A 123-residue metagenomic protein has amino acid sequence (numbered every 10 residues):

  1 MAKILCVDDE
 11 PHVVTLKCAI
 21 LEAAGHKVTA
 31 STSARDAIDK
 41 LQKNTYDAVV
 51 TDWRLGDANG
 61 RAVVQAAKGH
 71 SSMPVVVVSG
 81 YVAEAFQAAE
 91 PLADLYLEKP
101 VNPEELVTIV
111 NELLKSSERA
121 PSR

Functional and structural regions predicted by a protein language model:
V14, G56: The feature encodes the CheY-like receiver
T15-A23: Charged docking surfaces used in two-component/phosphorelay signaling
G25-T32, K40: Short hydrophobic/Thr-rich beta-strand motif most characteristic of the beta2 strand and flanking loop of CheY-like
T32-S33, N59-A62: Acidic catalytic/metal-coordinating carboxylates
D52: Active-site residues of response regulator receiver
R61-M73: Short amphipathic alpha-helix used as the core "switch/output" element in two-component signaling
V78-S79: Hydrophobic/aromatic residues positioned on beta-strands within the core alpha/beta folds
V101-E112, E118: C-terminal output helix
